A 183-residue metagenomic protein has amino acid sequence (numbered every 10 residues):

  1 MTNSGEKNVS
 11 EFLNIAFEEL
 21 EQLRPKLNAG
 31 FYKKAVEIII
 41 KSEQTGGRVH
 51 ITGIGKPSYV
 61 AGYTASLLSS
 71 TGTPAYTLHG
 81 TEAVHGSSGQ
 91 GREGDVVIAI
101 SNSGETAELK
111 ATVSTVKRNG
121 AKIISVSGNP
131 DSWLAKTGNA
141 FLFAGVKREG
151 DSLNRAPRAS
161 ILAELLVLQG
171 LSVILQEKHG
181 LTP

Functional and structural regions predicted by a protein language model:
M1-T45: An N-terminal, well-structured beta->alpha segment
N3-E6, P157-I161, P183: Proteins with a high burden of low-complexity, intrinsically disordered sequence enriched in S/T/G/P/A and R, requiring
L27, F31-K34, S172-P183: Active-site phosphate/pyrophosphate-binding segments
I40, R48-H179: Glycine-rich phosphate-binding loops that contact phosphosugars or nucleotide phosphates
